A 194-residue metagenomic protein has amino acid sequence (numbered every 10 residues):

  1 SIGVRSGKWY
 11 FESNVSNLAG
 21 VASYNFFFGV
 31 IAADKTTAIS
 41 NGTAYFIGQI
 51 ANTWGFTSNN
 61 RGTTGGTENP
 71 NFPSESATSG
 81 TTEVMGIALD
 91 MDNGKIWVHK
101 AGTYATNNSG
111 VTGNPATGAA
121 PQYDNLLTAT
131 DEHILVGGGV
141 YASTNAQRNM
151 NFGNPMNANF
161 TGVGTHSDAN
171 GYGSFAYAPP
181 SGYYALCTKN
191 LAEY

Functional and structural regions predicted by a protein language model:
S1-Y194: PRY/SPRY (B30.2) beta-sandwich protein-interaction domains and their adjacent Ser/Pro/Gly-rich low-complexity linkers
